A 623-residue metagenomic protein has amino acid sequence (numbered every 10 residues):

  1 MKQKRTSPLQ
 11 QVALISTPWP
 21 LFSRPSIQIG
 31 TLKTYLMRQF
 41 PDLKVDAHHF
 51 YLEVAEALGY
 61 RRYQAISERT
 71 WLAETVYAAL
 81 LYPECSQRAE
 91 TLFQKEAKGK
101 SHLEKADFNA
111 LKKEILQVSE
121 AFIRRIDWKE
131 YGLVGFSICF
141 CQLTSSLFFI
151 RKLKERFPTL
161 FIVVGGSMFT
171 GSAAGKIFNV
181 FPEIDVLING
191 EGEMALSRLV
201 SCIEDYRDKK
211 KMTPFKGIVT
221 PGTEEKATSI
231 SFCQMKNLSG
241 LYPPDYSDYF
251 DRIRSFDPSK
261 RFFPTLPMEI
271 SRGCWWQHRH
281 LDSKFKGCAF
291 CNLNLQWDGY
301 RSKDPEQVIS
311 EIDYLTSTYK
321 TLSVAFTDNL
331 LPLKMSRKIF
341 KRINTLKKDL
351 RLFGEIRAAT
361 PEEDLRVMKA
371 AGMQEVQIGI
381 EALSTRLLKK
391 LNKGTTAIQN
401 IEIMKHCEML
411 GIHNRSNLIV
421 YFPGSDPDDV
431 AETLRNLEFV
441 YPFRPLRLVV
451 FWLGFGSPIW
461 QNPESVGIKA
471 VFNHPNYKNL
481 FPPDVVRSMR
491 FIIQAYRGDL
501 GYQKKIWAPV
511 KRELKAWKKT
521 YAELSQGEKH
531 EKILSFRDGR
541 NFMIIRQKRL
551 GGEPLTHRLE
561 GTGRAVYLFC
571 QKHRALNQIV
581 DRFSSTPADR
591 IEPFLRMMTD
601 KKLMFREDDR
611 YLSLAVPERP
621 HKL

Functional and structural regions predicted by a protein language model:
K2-P8, K44, P221-G273, H278-K284 (+2 more regions): N-terminal [4Fe-4S]-dependent radical SAM core
S7-Q10, S16-P20, Q28, E130 (+3 more regions): A structural motif corresponding to the C-terminal lobe/cap of the Radical SAM core domain
P8-Q11, W19-Q28, L32-V54, S101-F232: Glycine-rich beta-alpha loop elements in corrinoid/cobalamin-binding modules across cobalamin-dependent enzymes
V12, V45, I162, F215-K216 (+4 more regions): Hydrophobic/aromatic residues located in beta-strands of well-ordered beta-sheets within soluble catalytic
D46-E120: Conserved N-terminal ligand/cofactor-binding loop architecture of enzyme catalytic domains
C233-L410, F422: Radical SAM [4Fe-4S] cluster-binding motif and immediate context
R497-Q578: Hydrophobic, secondary-structure "cap" segments at the distal end of domains
H557-L623: Long, charge-rich, low-complexity alpha-helical segments
